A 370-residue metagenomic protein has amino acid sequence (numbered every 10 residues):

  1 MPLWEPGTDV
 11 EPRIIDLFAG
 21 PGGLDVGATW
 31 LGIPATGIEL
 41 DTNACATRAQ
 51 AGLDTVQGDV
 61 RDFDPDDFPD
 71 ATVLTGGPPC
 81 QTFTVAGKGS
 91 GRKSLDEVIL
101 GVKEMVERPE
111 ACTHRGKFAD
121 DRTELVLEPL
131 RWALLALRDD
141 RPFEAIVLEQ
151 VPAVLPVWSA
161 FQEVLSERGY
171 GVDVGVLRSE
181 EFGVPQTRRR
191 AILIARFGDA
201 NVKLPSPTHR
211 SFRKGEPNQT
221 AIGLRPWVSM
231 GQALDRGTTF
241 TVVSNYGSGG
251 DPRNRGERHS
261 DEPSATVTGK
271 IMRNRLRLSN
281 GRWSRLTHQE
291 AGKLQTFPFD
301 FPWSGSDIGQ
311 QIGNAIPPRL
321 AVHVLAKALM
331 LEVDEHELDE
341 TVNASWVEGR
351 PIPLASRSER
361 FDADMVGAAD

Functional and structural regions predicted by a protein language model:
L3, G231-D370: C-terminal target-recognition/interaction regions appended to catalytic cores
I15, T36: Conserved beta-strand positions in the Rossmann-like core of class I SAM-dependent methyltransferases
D16-P21, I312: Class I SAM-dependent methyltransferase "Motif I" SAM/SAH-binding loop
P21-I33: Conserved SAM-binding loop of SAM-dependent methyltransferases across substrates and taxa, primarily the Class I
I38-T42, E149-Q150: Conserved acidic E/D residue at the C-terminus of a beta-strand in Rossmann-like folds
R48-A49: Conserved SAM-binding loop
L53-V60: Conserved SAM-binding strand-loop segment of SAM-dependent methyltransferases
F63-A71, V85-T266, K270: Class I S-adenosyl-L-methionine
